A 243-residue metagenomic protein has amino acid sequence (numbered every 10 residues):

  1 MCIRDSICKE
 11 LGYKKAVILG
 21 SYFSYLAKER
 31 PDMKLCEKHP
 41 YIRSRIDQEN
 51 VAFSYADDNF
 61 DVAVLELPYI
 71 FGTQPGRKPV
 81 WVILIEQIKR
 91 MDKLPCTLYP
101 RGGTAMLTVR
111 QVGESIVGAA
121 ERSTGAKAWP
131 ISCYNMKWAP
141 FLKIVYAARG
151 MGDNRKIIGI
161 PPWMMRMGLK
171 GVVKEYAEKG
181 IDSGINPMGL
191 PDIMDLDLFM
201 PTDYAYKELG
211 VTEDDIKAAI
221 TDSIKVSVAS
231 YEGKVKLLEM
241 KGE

Functional and structural regions predicted by a protein language model:
M1-I3, W138: Short, small-residue-biased leader/transition segments that mark boundaries at the very start of proteins
R4-R43, A63: Conserved Rossmann-fold NAD(P)-dependent oxidoreductase catalytic core, especially the SDR/UDP-sugar
G20, V51-G76: Conserved beta-loop-beta element that borders a ligand/cofactor-binding pocket
G72-L84, A119-W129, M151-R155: Glycine/proline-rich active-site loop of Rossmann-fold NAD(P)-dependent oxidoreductases
E86-L107: A conserved pocket-lining segment of Rossmann-fold NAD(P)-dependent short-chain dehydrogenase/reductase
G103-R110, W129-A148, G159-M167: Substrate-binding strand-loop-helix patch in Rossmann-like NAD(P)-dependent oxidoreductase/epimerase domains
K143-F199: Terminal hydrophobic/aromatic helix or amphipathic segment near a protein terminus
L196-E243: Amphipathic terminal alpha-helices
